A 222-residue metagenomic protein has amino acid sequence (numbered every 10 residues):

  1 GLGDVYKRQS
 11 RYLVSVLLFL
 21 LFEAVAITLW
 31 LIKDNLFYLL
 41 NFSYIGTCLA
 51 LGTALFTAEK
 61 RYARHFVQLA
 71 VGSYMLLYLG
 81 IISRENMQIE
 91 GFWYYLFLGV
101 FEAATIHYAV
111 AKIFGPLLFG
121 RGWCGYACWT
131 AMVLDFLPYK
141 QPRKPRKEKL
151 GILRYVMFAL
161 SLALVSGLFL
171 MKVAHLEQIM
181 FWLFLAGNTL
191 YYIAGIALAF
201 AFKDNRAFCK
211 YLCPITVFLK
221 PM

Functional and structural regions predicted by a protein language model:
G1-M222: Non-ligating segments of multi-cofactor redox enzymes
